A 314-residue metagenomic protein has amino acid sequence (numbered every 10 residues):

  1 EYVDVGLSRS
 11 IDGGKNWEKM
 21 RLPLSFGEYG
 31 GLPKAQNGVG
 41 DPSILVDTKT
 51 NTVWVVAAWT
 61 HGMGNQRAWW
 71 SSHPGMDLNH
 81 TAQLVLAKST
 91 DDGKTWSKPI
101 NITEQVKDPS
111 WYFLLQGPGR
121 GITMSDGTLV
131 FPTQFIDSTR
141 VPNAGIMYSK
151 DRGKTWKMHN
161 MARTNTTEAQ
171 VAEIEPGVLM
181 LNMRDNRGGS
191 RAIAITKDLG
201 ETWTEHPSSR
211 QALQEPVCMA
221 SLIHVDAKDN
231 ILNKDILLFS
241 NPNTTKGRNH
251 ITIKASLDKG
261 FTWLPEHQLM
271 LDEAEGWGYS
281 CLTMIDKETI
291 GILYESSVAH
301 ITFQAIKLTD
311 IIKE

Functional and structural regions predicted by a protein language model:
E1-E314: Asp-box/BNR beta-propeller blade signature and adjacent active/binding-site loops in extracellular glycan-interacting
